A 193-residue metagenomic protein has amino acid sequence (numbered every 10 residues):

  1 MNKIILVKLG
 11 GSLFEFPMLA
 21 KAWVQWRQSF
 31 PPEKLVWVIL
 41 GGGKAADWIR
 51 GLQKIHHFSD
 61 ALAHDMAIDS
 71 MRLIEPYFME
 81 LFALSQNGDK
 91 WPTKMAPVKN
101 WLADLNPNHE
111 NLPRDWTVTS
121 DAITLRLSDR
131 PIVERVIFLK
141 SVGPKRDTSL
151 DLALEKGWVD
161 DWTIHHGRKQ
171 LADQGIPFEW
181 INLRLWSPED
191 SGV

Functional and structural regions predicted by a protein language model:
M1-S191: Nucleotide/pyrophosphate-binding catalytic subdomain
